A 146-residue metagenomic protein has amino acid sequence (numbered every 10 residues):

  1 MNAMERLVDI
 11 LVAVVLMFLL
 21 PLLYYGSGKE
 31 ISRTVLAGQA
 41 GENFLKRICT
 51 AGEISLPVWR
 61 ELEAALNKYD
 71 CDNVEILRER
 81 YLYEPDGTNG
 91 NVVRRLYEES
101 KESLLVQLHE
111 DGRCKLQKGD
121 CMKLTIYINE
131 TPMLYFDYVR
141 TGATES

Functional and structural regions predicted by a protein language model:
M1-A3, L77-R78: Low-complexity, flexible helical/coil segments
N2-E63: Alpha-helical assembly-interface signal, strongest on the long, hydrophobic N-terminal helix that forms
E53-S146: Short, conserved structural patches
